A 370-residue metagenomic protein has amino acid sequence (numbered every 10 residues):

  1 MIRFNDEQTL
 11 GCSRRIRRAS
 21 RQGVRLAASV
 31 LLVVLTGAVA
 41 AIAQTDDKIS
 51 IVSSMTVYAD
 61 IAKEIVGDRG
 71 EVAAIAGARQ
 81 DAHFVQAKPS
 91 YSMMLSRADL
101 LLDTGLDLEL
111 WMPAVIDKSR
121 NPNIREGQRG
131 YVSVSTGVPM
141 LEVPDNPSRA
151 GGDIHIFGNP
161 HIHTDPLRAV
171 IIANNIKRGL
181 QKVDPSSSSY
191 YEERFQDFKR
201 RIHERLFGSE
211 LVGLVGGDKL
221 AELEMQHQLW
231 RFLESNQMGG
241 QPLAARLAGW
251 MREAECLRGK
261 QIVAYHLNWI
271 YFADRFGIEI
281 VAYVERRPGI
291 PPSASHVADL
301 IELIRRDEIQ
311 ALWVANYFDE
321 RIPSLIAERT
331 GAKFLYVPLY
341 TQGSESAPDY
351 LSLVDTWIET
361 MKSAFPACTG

Functional and structural regions predicted by a protein language model:
M1-Q22: N-terminal secretory signal peptides that target proteins for export/translocation
I2, R14, A28-L31, T45 (+1 more regions): Hydrophobic alpha-helical context, especially transmembrane and signal-peptide helices
R3, L10, G37, Q44-D46: N-terminal compositionally biased, intrinsically disordered segments and leader/signal-like regions
Q8-T9, G23, T45, R178: Intrinsic disorder/low-complexity segments enriched in polar/small residues
C12-S13, A27, P366-A367: Composition-driven detection of intrinsically disordered, low-complexity segments
S13-I16, L35, I156: Residue-level detector of alpha-helix boundary/anchor positions
R25-A38: Bacterial N-terminal signal peptides
I42-G370: Extracytoplasmic metal-acquisition and chelation regions
